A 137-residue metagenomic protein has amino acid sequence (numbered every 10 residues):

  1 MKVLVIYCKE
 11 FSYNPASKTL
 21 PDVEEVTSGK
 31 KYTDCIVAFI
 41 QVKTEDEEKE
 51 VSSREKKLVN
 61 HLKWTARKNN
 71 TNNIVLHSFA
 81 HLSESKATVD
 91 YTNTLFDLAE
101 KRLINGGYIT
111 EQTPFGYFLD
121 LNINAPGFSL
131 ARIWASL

Functional and structural regions predicted by a protein language model:
M1-N14, K31, C35, I123-L137: Non-catalytic terminal extensions that flank enzyme cores
K9-K68: Conserved mixed alpha/beta catalytic, RNA-binding, or beta-rich assembly cores of soluble enzyme, regulatory
D46-E50, S83-T88: A generic structural signal for short coil/turn motifs at secondary-structure boundaries
N60, W64, Y91-K101: Alpha-helical scaffolding segments of alpha/beta enzyme cores, especially the outer helices of TIM-barrel or partial
N70-K86: Short glycine-rich, basic-tinged beta-strand/loop micro-motifs
E84-N93, N124-F128: Short glycine/threonine-rich loop-to-helix capping motif typified by GTGT followed within a few residues by an Asp-Pro
F96-L137: Divalent-metal-activated hydrolytic enzyme cores
